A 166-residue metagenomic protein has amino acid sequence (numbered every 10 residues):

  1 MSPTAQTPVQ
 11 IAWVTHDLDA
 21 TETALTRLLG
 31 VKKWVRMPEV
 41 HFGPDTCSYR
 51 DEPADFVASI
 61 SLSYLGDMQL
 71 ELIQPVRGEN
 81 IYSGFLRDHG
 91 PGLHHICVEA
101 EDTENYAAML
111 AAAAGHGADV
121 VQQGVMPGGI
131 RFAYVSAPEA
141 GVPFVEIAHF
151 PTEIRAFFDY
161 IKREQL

Functional and structural regions predicted by a protein language model:
M1-L18, A24: Short, extreme N-terminal leader segments that mark the start of a protein/domain
M1-Q6, W34-L62, V76-H94, A118-A133 (+1 more regions): Vicinal oxygen chelate
M1-T4, W13, E71, A107-L166: Vicinal oxygen chelate
V9-H16, S61-G66, F85-E104: Vicinal oxygen chelate
D19-V40, R87-P91, D102-M126, F158: Extended intrinsically disordered, low-complexity coil regions enriched in Ser, Thr, Gly, Ala and often Pro
T21-T26, L72-P75, C97-V98: Short acidic/polar alpha-helix capping motifs at helix-coil junctions
R27, G43-D45, G78, F157-L166: Intrinsic disorder/low-complexity detector
G66-G78: Ordered, amphipathic secondary-structure segments that act as subunit-interaction surfaces in large macromolecular
